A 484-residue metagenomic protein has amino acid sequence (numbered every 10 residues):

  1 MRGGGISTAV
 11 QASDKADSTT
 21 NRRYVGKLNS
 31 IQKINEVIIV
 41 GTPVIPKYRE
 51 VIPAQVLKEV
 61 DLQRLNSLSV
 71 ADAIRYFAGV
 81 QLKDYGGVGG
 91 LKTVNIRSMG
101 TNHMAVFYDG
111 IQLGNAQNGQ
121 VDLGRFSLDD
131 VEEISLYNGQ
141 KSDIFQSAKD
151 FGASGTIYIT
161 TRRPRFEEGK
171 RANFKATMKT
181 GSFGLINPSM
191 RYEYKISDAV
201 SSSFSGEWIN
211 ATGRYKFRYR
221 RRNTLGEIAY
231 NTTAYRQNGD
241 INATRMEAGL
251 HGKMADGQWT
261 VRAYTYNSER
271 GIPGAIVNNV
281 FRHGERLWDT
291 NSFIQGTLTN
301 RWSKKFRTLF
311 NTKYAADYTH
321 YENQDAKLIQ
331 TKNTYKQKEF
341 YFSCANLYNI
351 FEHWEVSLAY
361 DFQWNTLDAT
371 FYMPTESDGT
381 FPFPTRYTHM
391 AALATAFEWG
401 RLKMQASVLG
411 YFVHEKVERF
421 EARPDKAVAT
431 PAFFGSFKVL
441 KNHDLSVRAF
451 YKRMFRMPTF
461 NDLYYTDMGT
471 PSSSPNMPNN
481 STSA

Functional and structural regions predicted by a protein language model:
R2-Q63, A71, T101: Short, acidic, small-residue-rich periplasmic hinge/interaction motif at the N-terminus of Gram-negative outer-membrane
A71-Q112: Extracytoplasmic beta-strand/coil segments of soluble accessory domains associated with Gram-negative outer-membrane
L128-K175: A beta-strand signature from Gram-negative outer-membrane beta-barrel systems, especially the internal plug domain
M178-S182, W208-T212, M254-D256, T265-E269 (+7 more regions): Transmembrane beta-strands of outer-membrane beta-barrel pores
P188-Y194, M246-M254, I294-N300, F342-Y348 (+3 more regions): Residues on the lipid-exposed face of transmembrane beta-strands in outer-membrane beta-barrel proteins
G213-Y215, T233, Q237-R245, K253-E339 (+4 more regions): Flexible loop and strand-edge segments within Gram-negative outer membrane beta-barrel domains
V280, E285-R301, P384-R386, R423-D425 (+3 more regions): Outer-membrane beta-barrel signature, preferentially recognizing the C-terminal barrel domain of Gram-negative
S357-D444, F450-Y451, M457: Signature of Gram-negative outer-membrane beta-barrel scaffolds
